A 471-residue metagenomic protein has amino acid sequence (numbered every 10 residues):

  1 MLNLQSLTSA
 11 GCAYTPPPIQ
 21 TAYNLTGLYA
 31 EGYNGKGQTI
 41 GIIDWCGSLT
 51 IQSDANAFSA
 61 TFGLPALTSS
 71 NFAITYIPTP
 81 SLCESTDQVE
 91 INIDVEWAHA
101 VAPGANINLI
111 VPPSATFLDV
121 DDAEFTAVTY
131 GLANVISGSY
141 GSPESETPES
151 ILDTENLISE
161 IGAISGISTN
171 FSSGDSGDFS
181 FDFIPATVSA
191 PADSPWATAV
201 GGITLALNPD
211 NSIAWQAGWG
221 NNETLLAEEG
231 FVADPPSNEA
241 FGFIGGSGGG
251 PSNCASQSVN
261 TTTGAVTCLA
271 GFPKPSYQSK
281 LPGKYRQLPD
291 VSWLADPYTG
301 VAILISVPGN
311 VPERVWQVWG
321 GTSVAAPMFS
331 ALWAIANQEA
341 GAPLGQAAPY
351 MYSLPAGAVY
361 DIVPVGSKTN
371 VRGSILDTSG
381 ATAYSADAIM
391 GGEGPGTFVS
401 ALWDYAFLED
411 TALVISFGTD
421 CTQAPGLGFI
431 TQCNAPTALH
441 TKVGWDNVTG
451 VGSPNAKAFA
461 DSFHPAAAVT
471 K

Functional and structural regions predicted by a protein language model:
M1-G202, F243-G320, A326, A342-P343 (+2 more regions): Substrate-binding/charge-relay-adjacent region of secreted/lumenal peptidase catalytic domains
L4, S176, N222-E223, P235 (+11 more regions): Short linear motifs in intrinsically disordered/low-complexity regions
T15, Y76, S189, A233-D234 (+8 more regions): Selective for proline/serine-rich intrinsically disordered segments in cytosolic/nuclear regulatory regions
P195-P251, Q257: Polar, glycine-rich mid-to-C-terminal structural blocks that act as macromolecule-binding/assembly scaffolds
I213, L332, D461-P465: Amphipathic, positively biased hydrophobic alpha-helical segments used for protein targeting and membrane insertion
S237-N238, N253, Y277, G357 (+1 more regions): Intrinsically disordered, low-complexity segments enriched in proline/serine/threonine
S330-Q338: Short glycine/serine- and small hydrophobic-enriched flexible loop segments
N337-T441: An often Trp-containing, charged/polar helix-loop segment at the C-terminal end of enzyme catalytic cores
